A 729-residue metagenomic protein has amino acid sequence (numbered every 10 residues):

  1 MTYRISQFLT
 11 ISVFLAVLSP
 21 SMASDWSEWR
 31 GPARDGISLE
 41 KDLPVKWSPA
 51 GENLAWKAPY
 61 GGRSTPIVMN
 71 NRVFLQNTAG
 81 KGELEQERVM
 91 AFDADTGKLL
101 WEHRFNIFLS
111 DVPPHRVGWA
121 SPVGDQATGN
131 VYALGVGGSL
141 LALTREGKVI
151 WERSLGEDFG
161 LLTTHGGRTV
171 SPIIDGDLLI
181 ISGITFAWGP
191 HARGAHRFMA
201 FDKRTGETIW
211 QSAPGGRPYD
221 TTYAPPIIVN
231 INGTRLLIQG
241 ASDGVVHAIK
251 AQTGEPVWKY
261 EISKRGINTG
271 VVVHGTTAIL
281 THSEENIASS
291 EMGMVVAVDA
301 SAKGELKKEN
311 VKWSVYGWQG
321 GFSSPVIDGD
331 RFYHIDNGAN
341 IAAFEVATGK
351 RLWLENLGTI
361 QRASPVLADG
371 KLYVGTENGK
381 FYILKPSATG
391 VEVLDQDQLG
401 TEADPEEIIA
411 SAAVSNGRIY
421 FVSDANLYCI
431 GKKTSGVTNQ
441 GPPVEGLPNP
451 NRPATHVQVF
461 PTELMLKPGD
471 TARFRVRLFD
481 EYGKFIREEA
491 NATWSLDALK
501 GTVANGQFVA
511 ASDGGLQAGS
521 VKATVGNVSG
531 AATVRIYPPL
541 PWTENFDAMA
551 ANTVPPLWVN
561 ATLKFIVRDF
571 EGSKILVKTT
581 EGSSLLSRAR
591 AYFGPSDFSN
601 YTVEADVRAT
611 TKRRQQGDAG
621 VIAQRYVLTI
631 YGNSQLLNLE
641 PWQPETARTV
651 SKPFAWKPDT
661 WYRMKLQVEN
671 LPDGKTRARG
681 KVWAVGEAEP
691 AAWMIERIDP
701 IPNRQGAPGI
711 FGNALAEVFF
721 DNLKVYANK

Functional and structural regions predicted by a protein language model:
M22-Q458: Noncatalytic, solvent-exposed loop/strand surfaces of beta-propeller-type extracellular/periplasmic domains
S24-E28, T533-A561: Extracellular carbohydrate-recognition regions
S48, A551-T579, S583-S587: Extracellular glycan-recognition surfaces and repeat-rich motifs
V437-R473, R477-E481, A531-P541: Short S/T/G/P-enriched beta-strand
F546, V603-A605, D659-P672, A678-V682: Short tryptophan-centered beta-strand motifs in secreted/extracellular beta-sheet-rich domains of glycan-recognition
E571, T579-A647, N728: Secretory/extracellular carbohydrate-interaction modules and structurally similar beta-sandwich "look-alikes"
Q643-K665: Short, aromatic/His-centered strand-loop micro-motif at the edge of beta-sheets
E689-F719: Flexible glycan-contacting loops in extracellular carbohydrate-active proteins
